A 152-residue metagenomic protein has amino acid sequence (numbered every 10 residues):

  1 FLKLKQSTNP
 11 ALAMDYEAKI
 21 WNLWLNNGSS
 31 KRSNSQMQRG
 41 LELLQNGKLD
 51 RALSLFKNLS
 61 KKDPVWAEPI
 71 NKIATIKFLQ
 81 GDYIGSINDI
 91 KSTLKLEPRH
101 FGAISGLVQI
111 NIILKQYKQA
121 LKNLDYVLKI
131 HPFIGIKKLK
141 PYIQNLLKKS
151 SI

Functional and structural regions predicted by a protein language model:
F1-N34: N-terminal leader/linker segments that initiate helical-solenoid repeat arrays
L2-T8, I112-G135: TPR/TPR-like (Sel1-like) alpha-helical repeat modules
N26, L121-I152: Terminal, low-structured helical/coil segments at or just beyond the last alpha-helical repeat
N26, Q45, L79, I113-L114 (+1 more regions): Register position in tetratricopeptide repeats
S30-L96: Alpha-helical adaptor scaffolds
P69, A103, I136-K137: TPR alpha-solenoid repeat register
K72, G106, L139-P141: Canonical tetratricopeptide repeat
